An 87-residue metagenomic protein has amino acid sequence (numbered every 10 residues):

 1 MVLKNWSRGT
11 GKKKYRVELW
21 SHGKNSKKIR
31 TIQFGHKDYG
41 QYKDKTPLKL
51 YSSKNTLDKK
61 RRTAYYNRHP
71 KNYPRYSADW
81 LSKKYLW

Functional and structural regions predicted by a protein language model:
M1-W87: Arg/Lys-rich, low-complexity, intrinsically disordered basic segments
